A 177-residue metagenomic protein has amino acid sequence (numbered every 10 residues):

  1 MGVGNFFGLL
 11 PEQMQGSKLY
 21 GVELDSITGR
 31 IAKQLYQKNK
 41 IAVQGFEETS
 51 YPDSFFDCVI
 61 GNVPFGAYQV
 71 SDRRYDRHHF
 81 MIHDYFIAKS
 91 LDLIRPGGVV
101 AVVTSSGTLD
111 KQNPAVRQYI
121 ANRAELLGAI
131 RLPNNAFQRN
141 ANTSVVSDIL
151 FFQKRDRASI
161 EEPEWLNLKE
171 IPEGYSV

Functional and structural regions predicted by a protein language model:
M1-G61, G66-Y68, F80, S105-G107 (+1 more regions): Conserved S-adenosyl-L-methionine
V22-I31, V43, H79-Q138, V145-F152: Conserved Class I SAM-dependent methyltransferase catalytic core
Q37, R95, R155: Residue-level marker of positions within ordered structural domains that often coincide with functionally constrained
T49, V63, N135, T143 (+1 more regions): Flexible, active-site-adjacent loop/turn segments at secondary-structure boundaries
G66-V70, D110-Q112, Q138-A141, A158-E162: Switch/connector loops and helix/strand junctions flanking conserved nucleotide-binding motifs in nucleotide-processing
R73-H78: Short glycine-enriched, charge-decorated loop/helix-capping segments at active-site entrances that position
R139-V177: Flexible, glycine-/basic-rich loop-and-beta segments that form/coincide with the SAM-dependent methyltransferase
